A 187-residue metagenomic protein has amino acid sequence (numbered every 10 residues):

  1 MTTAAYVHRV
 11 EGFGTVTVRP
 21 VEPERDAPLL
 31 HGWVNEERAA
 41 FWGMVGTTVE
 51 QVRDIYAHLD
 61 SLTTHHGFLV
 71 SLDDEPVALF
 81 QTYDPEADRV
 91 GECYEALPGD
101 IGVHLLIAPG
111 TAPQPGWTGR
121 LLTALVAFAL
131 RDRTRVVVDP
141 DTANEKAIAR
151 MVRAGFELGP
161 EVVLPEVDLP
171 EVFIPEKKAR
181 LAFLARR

Functional and structural regions predicted by a protein language model:
M1-E24: Conserved N-terminal entry element of GNAT/NAT acetyltransferase domains
E24-H31, V49, R53: An amphipathic alpha-helix signature
G32-G46: Helix-loop element at the rim of GNAT/NAT acetyltransferase active sites that forms part of the acceptor-substrate
G46-G67: Active-site rim helix/loop that mediates acceptor-substrate recognition in acyltransferases
D60-G102, L106-T111: Acetyl-CoA-dependent GNAT
Q114-R131, A149, R153: Conserved acetyl-CoA-binding loop-helix of GNAT-fold acetyltransferases
V137-I148: Conserved beta-strand-loop-alpha-helix junction that forms the acyl-donor binding cleft
D139, E157-R180: Conserved catalytic-core motifs of GNAT/GCN5-like acyltransferases
